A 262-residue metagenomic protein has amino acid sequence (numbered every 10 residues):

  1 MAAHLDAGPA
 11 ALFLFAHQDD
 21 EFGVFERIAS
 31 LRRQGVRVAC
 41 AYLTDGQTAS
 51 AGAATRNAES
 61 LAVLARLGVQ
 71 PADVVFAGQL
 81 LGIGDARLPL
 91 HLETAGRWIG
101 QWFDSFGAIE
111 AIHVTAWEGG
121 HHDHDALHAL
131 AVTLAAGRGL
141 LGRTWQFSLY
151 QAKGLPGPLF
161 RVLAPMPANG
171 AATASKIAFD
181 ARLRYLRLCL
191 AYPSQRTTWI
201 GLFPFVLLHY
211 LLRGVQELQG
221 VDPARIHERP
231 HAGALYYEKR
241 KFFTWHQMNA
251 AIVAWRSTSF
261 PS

Functional and structural regions predicted by a protein language model:
M1-R143, T258-P261: Active-site beta-strand->loop->alpha-helix modules in alpha/beta enzyme cores, enriched in Gly/His/Asp(Glu)
A2-A3, V63, L140-S262: The feature marks non-catalytic terminal segments
